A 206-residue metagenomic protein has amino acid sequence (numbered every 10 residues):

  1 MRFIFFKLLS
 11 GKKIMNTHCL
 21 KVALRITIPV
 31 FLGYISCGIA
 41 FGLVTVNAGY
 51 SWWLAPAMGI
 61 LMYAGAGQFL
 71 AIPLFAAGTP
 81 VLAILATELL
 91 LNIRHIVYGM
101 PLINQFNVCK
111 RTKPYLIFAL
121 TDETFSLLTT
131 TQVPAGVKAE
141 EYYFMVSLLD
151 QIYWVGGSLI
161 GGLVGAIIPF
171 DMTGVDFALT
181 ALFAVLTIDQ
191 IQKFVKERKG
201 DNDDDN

Functional and structural regions predicted by a protein language model:
F3-M62, P73-L82, A86: Helix-loop-helix hairpins and the membrane-proximal interhelical loops of multi-pass alpha-helical transport proteins
V22-V30, S51-G59, Y143-L149, I167-T173 (+1 more regions): Short, amphipathic, aromatic/basic-enriched membrane-interface segments that mark the entry/exit of transmembrane
Y34, G67, I117-E123, A178-L186 (+1 more regions): Small-residue-rich segments of transmembrane alpha-helices in multi-pass membrane proteins, especially helix faces
V46-N47, A76, N104-Q105, G162 (+2 more regions): Transmembrane helix-loop junction
Y63-G67, L90-I96, A181-I188: Alpha-helical transmembrane segments and their membrane-interface exit regions
L85-L179: Helix-loop-helix junctions within the multi-pass membrane cores of secondary transporters/permeases
L159-G162, A181-I191, D201-N206: Hydrophobic core segments of alpha-helical transmembrane domains in multi-pass membrane transport and ion-translocation
